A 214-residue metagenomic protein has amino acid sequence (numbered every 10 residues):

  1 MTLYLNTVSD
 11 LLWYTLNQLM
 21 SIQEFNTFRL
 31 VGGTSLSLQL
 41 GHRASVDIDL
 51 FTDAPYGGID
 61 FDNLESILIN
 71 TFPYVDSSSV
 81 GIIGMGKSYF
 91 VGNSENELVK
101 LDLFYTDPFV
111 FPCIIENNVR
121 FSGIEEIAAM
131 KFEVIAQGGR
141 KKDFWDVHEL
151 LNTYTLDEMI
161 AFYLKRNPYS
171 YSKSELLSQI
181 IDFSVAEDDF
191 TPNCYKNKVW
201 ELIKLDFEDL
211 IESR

Functional and structural regions predicted by a protein language model:
M1-R214: Compositionally biased terminal segments of proteins
